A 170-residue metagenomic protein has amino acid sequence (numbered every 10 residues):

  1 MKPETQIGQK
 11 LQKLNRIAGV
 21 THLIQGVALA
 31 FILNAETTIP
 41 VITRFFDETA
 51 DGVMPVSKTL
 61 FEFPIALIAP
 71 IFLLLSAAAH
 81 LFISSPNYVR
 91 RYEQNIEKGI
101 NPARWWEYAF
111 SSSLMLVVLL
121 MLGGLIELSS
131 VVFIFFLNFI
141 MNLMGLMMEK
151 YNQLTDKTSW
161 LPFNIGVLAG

Functional and structural regions predicted by a protein language model:
K2-I96, P102-Y108: N-terminal topogenic module of multi-pass integral membrane proteins
N101-P102, D156: Acidic, low-complexity intrinsically disordered regions
S112-G170: Membrane-proximal helix-loop-helix units in multi-pass membrane proteins
